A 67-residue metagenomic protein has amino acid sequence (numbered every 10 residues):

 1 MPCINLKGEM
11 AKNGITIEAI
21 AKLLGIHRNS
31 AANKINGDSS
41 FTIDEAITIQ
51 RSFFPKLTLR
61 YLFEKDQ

Functional and structural regions predicted by a protein language model:
M1-I15, A19, L23: A short, Lys/Arg-rich alpha-helix, primarily the initiator
I4, I43-D44: A generic alpha-helix surface/boundary motif
K7, E18, N29, I47 (+1 more regions): Residues within the helices of the helix-turn-helix
G8, K12-N13, N33, L57-Q67: Short, charged recognition helix plus adjacent turn of helix-turn-helix-like nucleic-acid-binding domains
L24-I26, F54: A short, basic/aromatic helix-end/turn motif that makes direct DNA contacts
I26-F41: Recognition helix of helix-turn-helix/homeodomain-like DNA-binding domains that insert into the DNA major groove
D44-L59: DNA major-groove recognition helix of helix-turn-helix/homeodomain DNA-binding modules
